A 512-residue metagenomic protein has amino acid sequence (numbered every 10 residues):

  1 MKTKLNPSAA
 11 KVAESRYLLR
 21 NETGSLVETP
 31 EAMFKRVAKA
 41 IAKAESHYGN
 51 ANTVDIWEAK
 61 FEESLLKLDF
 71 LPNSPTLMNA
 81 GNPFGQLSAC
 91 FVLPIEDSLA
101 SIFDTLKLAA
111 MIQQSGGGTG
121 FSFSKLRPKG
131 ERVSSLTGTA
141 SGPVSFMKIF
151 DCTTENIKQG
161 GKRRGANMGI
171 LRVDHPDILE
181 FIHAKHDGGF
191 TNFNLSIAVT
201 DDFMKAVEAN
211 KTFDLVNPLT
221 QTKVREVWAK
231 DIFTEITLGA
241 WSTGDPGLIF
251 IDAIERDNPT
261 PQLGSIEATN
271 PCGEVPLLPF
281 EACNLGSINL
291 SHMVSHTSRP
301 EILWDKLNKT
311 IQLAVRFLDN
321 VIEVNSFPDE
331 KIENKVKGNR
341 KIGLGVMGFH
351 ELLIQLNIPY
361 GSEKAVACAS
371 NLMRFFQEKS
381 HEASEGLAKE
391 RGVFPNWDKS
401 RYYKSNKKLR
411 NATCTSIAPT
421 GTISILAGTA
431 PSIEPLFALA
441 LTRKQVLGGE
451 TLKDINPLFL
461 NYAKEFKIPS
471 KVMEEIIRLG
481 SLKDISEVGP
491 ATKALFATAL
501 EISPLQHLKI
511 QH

Functional and structural regions predicted by a protein language model:
K2-E58, L126, S135-I149, Q159-G264 (+4 more regions): Conserved, charged catalytic cores of large soluble enzymes
L5-A13, E63-A80, V173, K205 (+4 more regions): Core structural elements
S8-K11, H183, A198-F203, E208 (+6 more regions): Terminal amphipathic helices with adjacent charged low-complexity linkers/tails
R16-E22, I170, A412-L426: Active-site and channel-lining beta-strand-loop segments that bind or position nucleotide-derived/phosphorylated
L19, A40-H47, E62-Q86, V92-S135 (+8 more regions): Function-dense linear segments that define catalytic or interfacial modules in macromolecule-processing proteins
N79, I157-K158, M168, E235-L238 (+5 more regions): Generic recognition of flexible, low-complexity loop/linker segments
E274-P276, L318-E323, K407, T415-H512: Catalytic alpha/beta core of large soluble enzyme barrels
T310-E333, K337, K341, I358-T420 (+1 more regions): Internal maturation/activation junctions in enzymes
